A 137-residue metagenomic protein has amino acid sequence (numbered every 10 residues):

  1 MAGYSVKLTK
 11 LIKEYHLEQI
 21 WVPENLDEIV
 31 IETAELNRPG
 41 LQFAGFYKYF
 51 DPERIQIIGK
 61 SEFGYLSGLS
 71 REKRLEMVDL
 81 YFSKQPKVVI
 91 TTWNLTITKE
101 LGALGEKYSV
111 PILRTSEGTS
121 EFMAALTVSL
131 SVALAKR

Functional and structural regions predicted by a protein language model:
M1-F82: Gly/Thr-rich phosphate-binding loop signature of adenosyl cofactor/nucleotide-binding cores
F46-I57, S61-K136: Feature captures the catalytic cores and cofactor-binding loops of soluble hydro-lyases/lyases that act on carboxylate
